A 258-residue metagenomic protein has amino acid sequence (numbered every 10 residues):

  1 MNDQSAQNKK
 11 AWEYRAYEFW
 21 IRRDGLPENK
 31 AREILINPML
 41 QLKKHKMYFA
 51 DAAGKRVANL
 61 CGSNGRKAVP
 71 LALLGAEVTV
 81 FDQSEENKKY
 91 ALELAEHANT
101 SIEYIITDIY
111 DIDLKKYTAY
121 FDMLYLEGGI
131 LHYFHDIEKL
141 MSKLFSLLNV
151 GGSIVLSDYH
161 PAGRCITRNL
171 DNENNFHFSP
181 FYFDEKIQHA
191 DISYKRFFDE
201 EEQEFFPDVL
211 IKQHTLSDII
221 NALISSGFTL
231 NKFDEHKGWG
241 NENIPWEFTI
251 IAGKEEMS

Functional and structural regions predicted by a protein language model:
M1-L26: N-terminal, positively charged/glycine-rich alpha-helical extensions of SAM-dependent methyltransferases
G25-K55: Conserved alpha-helix/loop element of class I SAM-dependent methyltransferases that forms part of the SAM/SAH-binding
R56-I112: Class I SAM-dependent methyltransferase SAM/SAH-binding core
L114-L124: A short acidic, Gly/Pro-enriched loop at the edge of an enzyme's catalytic core that lines a small-molecule cofactor
D122-E138: A short SAM/SAH-binding and catalytic strip from SAM-dependent methyltransferases
E138-S153: A short glycine-rich, Lys/Arg-flanked "PGG" loop and its adjoining helix->strand segment in the class I
G151, V155-N221: SAM-dependent methyltransferase
D218-S258: C-terminal lobe and adjacent flexible extensions of AdoMet/dcAdoMet transferase-like proteins
